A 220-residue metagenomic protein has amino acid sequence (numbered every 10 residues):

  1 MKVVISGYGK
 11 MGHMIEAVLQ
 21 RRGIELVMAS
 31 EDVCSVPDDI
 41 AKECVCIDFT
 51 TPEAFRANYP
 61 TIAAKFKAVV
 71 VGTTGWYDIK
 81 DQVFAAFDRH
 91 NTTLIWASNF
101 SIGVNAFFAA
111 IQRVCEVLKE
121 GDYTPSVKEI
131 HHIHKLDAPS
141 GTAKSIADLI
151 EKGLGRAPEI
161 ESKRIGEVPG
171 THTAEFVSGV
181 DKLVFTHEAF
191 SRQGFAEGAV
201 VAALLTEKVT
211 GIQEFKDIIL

Functional and structural regions predicted by a protein language model:
K2-S6, K10-D38, T51, E120-L220: C-terminal substrate-binding/catalytic lobe of Rossmann-fold NAD(P)-dependent oxidoreductases
L26, V69-V70, T93-L94: Hydrophobic beta-strand scaffold residues
V27, C44-V45: Conserved acidic residues
D39-I40, P52-T73, K80-F84: Rossmann-fold NAD(P) dinucleotide-binding segment
C46-I47, V70: N-terminal Rossmann-like NAD(P) cofactor-binding module of classical short-chain dehydrogenase/reductase
T73-W96, N105-V114: Rossmann-fold NAD(P)-binding glycine/threonine-rich loop
T74-W76, N99-F100, I130-H132: Short, ordered loop/turn segments at secondary-structure junctions
